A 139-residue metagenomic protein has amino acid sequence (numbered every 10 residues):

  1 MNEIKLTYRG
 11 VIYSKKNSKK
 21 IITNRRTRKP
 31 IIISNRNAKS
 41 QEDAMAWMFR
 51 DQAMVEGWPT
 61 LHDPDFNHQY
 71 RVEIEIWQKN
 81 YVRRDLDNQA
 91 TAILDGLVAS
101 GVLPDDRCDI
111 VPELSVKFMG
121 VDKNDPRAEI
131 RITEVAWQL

Functional and structural regions predicted by a protein language model:
M1-L139: Acidic, proline/glycine-enriched N-terminal capping motif
